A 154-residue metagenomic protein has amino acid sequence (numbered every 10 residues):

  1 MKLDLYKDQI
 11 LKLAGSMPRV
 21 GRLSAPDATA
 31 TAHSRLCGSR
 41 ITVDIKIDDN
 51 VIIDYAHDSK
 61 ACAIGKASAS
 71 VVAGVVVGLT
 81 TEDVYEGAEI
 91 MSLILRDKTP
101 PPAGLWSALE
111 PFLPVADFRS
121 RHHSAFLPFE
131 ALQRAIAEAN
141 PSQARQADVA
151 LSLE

Functional and structural regions predicted by a protein language model:
M1-G21, L79-E154: C-terminal binding/interaction regions
L13-S59: Structured beta-strand/loop patches that form or line metal/cofactor-binding pockets in enzymes
C37, I64, D117-R121: Secondary-structure capping and boundary motifs in well-ordered enzyme cores
S59-K66: Short, thiol/selenol-centered motifs that function as redox-active sites or metal-ligating centers
K66-A67, E86: Alpha-helical macromolecular-interaction surfaces
S68-T80: Alpha-helical support elements that line or immediately flank enzyme active sites and cofactor-binding pockets
